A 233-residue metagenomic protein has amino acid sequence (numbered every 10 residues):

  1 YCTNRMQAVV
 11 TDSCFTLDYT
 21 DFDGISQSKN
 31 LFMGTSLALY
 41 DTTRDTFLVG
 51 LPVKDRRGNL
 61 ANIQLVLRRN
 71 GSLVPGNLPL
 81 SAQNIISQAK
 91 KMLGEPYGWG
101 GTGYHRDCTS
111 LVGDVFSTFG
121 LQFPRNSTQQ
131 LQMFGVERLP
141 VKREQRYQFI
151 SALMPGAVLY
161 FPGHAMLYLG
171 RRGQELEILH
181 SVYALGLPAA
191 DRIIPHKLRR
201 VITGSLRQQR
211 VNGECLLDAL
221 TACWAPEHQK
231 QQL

Functional and structural regions predicted by a protein language model:
Y1-V9, F15-L17, G24-I25, L65 (+2 more regions): Aromatic- and glycine-rich peptidoglycan recognition patches
F15-Q27, L139-I150: Short alpha-helix capping/helix-loop boundary micro-motifs
G24, G71-G76, G94-G103, P155: Second-shell loop/turn segments in exported
S28, P79-Q83, T102-S110: Soluble non-cytosolic domains of exported or imported proteins
K29-R69: SH3/SH3-like beta-barrel superfamily modules
K54-S87, K91, Q174, Y183-A184: Extracytoplasmic and endomembrane cell-envelope/extracellular-matrix remodeling and assembly machinery
W99-F119, P124-S127: Active-site nucleophilic cysteine motif
P124-D191: ...with weaker cross-activation on analogous glycine-rich loops/strands in unrelated enzymes
